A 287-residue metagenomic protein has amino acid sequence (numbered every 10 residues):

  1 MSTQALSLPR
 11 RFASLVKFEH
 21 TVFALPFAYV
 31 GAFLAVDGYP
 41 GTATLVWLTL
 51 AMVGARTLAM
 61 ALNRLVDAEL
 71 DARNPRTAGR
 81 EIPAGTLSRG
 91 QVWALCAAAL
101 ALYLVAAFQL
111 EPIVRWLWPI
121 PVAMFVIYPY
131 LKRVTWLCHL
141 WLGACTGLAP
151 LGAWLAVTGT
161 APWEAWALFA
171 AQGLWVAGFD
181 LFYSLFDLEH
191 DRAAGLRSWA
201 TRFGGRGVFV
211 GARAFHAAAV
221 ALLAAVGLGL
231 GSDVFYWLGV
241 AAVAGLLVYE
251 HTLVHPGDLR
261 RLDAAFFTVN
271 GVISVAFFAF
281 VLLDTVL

Functional and structural regions predicted by a protein language model:
M1-R10, M60, R64-L87, L181-R206 (+1 more regions): Cytosolic, membrane-interface loops and tails of multi-pass inner-membrane proteins
A5-R10, A218-A221, A225-L287: Extended hydrophobic alpha-helices typical of membrane-associated regions
R10-E19, F23, T86, K132 (+2 more regions): Membrane interfacial helix-start motif at the N-side
R10-S14, L50, T57, R80-A167 (+4 more regions): Intramembrane alpha-helical segments
T21-A28, L95-L102, L142-P150, A212-A224 (+1 more regions): Core segments of transmembrane alpha-helices that mediate helix-helix packing or line hydrophobic substrate/ligand
A32-V36, L102-L110, I127-Y130, A153-A156 (+2 more regions): Hydrophobic alpha-helical transmembrane segments
A35-L50, I113-P121, F125, H139-A194 (+3 more regions): Functional transmembrane core segments of multi-pass inner-membrane proteins
L45-M52, A68-W118, A193-L238: Multi-pass membrane catalytic core of lipid/isoprenoid biosynthesis enzymes
